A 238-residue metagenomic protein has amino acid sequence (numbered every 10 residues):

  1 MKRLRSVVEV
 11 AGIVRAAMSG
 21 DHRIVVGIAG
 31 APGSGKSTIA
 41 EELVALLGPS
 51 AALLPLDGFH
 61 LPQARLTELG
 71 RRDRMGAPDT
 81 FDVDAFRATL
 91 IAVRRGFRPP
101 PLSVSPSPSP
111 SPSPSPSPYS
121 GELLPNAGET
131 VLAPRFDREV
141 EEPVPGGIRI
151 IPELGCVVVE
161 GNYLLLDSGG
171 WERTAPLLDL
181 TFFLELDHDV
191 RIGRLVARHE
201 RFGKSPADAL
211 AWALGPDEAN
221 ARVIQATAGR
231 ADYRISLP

Functional and structural regions predicted by a protein language model:
M1-V25: Extreme N-terminal, non-catalytic leader segments that precede Walker-type/kinase nucleotide-binding cores
G30: The Walker A (P-loop) glycine that initiates the GxxxxGKT/S ATP-binding motif of P-loop NTPases
G33: Walker A (P-loop) phosphate-binding loop of P-loop NTPases
K36: Conserved lysine of the Walker
I39: Hydrophobic positions on the alpha1 helix immediately C-terminal to the Walker A/P-loop
P55, L61-L102, G121-V140: Conserved nucleotide-sensing/catalytic segment adjacent to the nucleotide-binding pocket in NTP-handling enzymes
V140-R198: ATP-dependent NMP and nucleoside kinases share a basic, alpha-helical "lid"
V144-G146, G169-E172, E200-P238: Small-molecule kinase domains that catalyze NTP-dependent phosphoryl transfer to phosphate-bearing small molecules
